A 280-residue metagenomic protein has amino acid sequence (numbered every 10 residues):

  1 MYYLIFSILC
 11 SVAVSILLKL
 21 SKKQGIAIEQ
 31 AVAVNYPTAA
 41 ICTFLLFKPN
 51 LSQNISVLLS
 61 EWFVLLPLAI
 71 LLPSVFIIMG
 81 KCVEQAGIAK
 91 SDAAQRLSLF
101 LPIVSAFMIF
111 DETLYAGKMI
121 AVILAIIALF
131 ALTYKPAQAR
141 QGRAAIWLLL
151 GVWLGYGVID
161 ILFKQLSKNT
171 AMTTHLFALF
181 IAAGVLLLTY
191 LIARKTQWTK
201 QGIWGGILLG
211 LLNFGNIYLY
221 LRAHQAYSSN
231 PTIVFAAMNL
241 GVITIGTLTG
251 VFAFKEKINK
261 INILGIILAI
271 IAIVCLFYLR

Functional and structural regions predicted by a protein language model:
M1-R280: Polytopic alpha-helical membrane proteins, predominantly small-molecule transporters/carriers
